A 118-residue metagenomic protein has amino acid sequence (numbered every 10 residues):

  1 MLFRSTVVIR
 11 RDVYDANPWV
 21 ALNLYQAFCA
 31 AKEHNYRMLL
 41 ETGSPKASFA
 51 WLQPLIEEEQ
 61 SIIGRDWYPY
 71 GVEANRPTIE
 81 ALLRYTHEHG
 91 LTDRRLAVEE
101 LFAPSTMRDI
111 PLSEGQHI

Functional and structural regions predicted by a protein language model:
S5: Catalytic-core elements of nucleic-acid end-processing and repair enzymes
V8, V13-E88: Secondary-structure end/capping motifs
G71-I118: Long, low-complexity C-terminal extensions of enzymes
